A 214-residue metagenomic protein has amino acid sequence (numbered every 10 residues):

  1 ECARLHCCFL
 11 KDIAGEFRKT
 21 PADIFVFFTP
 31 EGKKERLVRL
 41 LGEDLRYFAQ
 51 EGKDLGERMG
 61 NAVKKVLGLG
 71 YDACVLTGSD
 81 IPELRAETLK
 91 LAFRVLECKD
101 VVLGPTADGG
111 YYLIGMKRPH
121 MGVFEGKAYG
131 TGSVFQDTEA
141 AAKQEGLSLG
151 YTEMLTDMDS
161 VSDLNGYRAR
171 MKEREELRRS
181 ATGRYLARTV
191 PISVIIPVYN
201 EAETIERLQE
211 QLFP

Functional and structural regions predicted by a protein language model:
E1-R18, E201-P214: Short, well-formed alpha-helical segments that are part of the catalytic scaffolds of diverse glycosyltransferases
D23-R46, Q209-P214: Acidic donor-binding segment of Leloir-type glycosyltransferases
R39-A73: Short phosphate-binding loop-to-helix
D54, T88, F93-V95, R188-P214: Structured catalytic core of nucleotide-sugar glycosyltransferases
V75-T77: Short aromatic-hydrophobic micro-motifs that form the base-stacking/packing surface for donor nucleotide recognition
L84-D108: Conserved donor-nucleotide/metal-binding helix-loop-beta segment in metal-dependent transferases, i.e., the alpha-helix
H120-A141: Short, glycine-/small-residue-rich phosphate/pyrophosphate-handling segment
D137-T189: Conserved alpha/beta core of the MobA/IspD/sugar-nucleotide pyrophosphorylase nucleotidyltransferase superfamily
